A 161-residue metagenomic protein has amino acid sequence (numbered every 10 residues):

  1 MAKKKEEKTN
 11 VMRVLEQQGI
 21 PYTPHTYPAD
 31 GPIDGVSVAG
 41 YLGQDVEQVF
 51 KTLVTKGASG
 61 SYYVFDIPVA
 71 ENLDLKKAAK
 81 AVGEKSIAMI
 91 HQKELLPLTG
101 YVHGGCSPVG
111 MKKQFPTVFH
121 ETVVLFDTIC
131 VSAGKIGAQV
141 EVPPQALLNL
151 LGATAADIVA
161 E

Functional and structural regions predicted by a protein language model:
M1-E161: Extended, low-hydrophobicity, polar/charged segments
